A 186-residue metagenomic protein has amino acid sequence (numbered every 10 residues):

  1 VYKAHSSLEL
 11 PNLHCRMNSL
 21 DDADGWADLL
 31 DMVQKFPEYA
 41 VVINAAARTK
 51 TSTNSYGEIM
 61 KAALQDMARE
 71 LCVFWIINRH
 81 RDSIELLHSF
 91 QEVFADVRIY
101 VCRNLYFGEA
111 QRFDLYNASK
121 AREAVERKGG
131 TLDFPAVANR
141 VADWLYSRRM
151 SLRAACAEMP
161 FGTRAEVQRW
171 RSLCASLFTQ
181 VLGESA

Functional and structural regions predicted by a protein language model:
V1-A45, K50-T53: Nucleotide-state-sensitive switch-loop elements of NTP-binding domains
S7-N18, R122-L132, S151: Active-site regions of enzymes building and remodeling cell-envelope glycoconjugates
G25-D28, S55, I59, K120 (+3 more regions): Exposed alpha-helical structural elements
R48-W144: Conserved catalytic-core segment of NTP-binding enzymes
L145-A186: NTP-binding/hydrolysis catalytic cores, primarily Walker-type P-loop NTPases
